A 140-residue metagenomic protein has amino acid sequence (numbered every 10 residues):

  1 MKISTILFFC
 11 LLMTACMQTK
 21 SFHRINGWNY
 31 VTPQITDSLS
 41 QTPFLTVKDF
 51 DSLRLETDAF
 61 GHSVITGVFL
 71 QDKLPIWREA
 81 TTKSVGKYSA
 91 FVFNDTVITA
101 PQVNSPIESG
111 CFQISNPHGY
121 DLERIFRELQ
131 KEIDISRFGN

Functional and structural regions predicted by a protein language model:
I3-T14: Sec-dependent N-terminal signal peptides
C16-N140: Structural signature of multi-pass, alpha-helical inner-membrane proteins
